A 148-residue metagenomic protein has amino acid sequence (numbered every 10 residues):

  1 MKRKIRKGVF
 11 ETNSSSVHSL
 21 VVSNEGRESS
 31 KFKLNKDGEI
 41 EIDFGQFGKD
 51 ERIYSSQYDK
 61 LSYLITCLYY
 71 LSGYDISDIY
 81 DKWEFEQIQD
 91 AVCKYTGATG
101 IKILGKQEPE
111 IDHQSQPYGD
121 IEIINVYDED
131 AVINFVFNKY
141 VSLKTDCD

Functional and structural regions predicted by a protein language model:
M1-K2, F32: Long alpha-helical, hydrophobic tracts
K2-G26, C147-D148: Short, extreme N-terminal segment that most often corresponds to the first beta-strand
G8, S30, I42-G45, W83 (+1 more regions): Short non-domain terminal segments
N13-S15, E28, Y54-S55, L71: Intrinsically disordered, low-complexity segments enriched in Ser/Pro/Gly/Ala and basic residues
S14, K36, K139-V141: Prokaryotic Sec-type signal peptides and long signal-anchor helices with extended Leu/Ile/Val-rich h-regions
V22-S23, N35, D43-G45, L104 (+2 more regions): A structural detector for beta-sheet-dominated domains
S29-E51: Charged, amphipathic alpha-helical linkers/stalks
G48-S142: Low-complexity intrinsically disordered segments
